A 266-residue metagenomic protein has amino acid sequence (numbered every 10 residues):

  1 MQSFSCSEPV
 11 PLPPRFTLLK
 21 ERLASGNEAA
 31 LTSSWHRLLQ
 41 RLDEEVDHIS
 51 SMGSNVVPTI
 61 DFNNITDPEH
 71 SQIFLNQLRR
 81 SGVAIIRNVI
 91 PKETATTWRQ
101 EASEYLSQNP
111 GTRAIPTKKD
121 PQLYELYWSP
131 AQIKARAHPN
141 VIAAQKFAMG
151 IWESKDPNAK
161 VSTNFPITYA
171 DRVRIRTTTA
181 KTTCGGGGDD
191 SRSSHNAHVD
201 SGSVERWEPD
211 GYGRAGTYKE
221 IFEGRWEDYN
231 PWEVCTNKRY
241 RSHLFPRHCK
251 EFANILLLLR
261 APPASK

Functional and structural regions predicted by a protein language model:
M1-R79: Fe(II)/2-oxoglutarate
I73, L78-S81, I90-K266: Non-heme Fe(II) oxygenase catalytic core, chiefly the N-lobe of the double-stranded beta-helix
